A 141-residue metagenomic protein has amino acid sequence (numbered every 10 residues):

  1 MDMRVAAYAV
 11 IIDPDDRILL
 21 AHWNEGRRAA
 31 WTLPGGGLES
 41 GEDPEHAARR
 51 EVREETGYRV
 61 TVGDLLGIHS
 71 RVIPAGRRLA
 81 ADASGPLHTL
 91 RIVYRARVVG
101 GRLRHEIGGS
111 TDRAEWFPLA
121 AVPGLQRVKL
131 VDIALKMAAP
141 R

Functional and structural regions predicted by a protein language model:
M1-I18, R95: Conserved N-terminal beta-strand and adjoining loop/helix that marks the start of the Nudix/MutT-like hydrolase domain
M1-M3, A30, D82-L90, G108-T111: A generic structural micro-feature
A6, T32, T61, V93-R95: Conserved beta-strand segments that form the floor/walls of ligand-binding pockets within enzyme and binding domains
R17-E54, Y58: Conserved Nudix-box catalytic region and its N-terminal flanking loop in Nudix hydrolases and closely related
L20, V93-R95, W116: Conserved hydrophobic/aromatic beta-strand scaffold that supports enzyme active sites
W23, R28-W31, L103-R141: Nudix hydrolase/Nudix homology domain
R59-I68: A short coil-to-beta-strand element that immediately follows conserved catalytic motifs
R71-L103: Active-site-adjacent beta-strand/loop module that shapes the phosphate/pyrophosphate-binding cleft
